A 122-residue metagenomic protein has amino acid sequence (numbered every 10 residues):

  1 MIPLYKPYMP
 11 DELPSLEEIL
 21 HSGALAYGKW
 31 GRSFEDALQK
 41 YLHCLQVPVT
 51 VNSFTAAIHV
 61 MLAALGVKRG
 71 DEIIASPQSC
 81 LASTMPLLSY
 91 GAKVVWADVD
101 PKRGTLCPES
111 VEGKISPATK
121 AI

Functional and structural regions predicted by a protein language model:
M1-A64, K68, S89-Y90: Conserved PLP-binding active-site segment in aminotransferase class I/II-type PLP enzymes
A63-I122: PLP-dependent aminotransferase-like
